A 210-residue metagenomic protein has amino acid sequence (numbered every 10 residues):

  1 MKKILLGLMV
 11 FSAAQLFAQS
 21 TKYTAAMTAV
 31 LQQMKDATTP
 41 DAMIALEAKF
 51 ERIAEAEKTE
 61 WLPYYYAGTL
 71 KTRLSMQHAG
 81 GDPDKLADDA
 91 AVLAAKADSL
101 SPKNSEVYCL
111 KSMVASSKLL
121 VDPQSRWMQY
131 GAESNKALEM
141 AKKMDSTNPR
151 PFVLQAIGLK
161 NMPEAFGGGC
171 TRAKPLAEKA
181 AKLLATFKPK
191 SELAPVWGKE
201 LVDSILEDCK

Functional and structural regions predicted by a protein language model:
M1-A26: Bacterial Sec-dependent N-terminal signal peptides
S20-Q33, A56-H78, P102-D122, T147-M162 (+1 more regions): Amphipathic alpha-helical repeat scaffolds of TPR domains
D36-K49, D82-L93, W127-N135, K174-K179: Helix-turn-helix repeat elements of alpha-solenoid scaffolds
I53, A97, M140-A141, A180: Canonical positions in the second alpha-helix
D84-K136: Hydrophobic, well-structured mid-protein blocks that either form specific transmembrane helices
R126-G158: A contiguous pocket-lining binding segment that forms or flanks enzyme active sites
G168-P175, K179-K210: Terminal, low-structured helical/coil segments at or just beyond the last alpha-helical repeat
